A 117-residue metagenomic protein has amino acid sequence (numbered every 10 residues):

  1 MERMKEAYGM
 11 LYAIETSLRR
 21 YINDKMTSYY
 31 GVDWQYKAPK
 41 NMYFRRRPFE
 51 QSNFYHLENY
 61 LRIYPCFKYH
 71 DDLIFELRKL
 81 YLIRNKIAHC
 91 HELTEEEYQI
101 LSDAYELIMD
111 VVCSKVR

Functional and structural regions predicted by a protein language model:
M1-R117: Amphipathic alpha-helical interface elements
